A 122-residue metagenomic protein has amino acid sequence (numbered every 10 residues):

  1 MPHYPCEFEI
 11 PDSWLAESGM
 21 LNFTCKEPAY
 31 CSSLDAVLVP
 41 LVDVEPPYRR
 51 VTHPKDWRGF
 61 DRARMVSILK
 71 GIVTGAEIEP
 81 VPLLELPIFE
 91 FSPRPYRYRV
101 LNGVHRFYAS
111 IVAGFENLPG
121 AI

Functional and structural regions predicted by a protein language model:
M1-L38: N-terminal leader/domain-start detector
P2-L15, I78-I122: A short, basic-hydrophobic beta/loop patch
N22-A29, A63-I72, F107-A109: Intrinsically disordered, low-complexity boundary segments flanking structured domains
E27, C31-S32, P54-D56, N117-L118: General N-terminal targeting signals
V37-R99: Short alpha-helix boundary/capping and kink motifs at helix termini
